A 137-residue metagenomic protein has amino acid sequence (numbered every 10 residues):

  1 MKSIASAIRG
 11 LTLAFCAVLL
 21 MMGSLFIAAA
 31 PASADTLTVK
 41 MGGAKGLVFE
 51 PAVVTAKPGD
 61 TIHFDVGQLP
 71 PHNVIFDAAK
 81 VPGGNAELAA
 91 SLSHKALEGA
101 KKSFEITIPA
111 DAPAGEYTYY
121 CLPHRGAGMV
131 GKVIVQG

Functional and structural regions predicted by a protein language model:
K2, A29-G137: Extracytoplasmic copper-binding redox domains, predominantly the cupredoxin/blue-copper superfamily
K2-L19: Bacterial N-terminal signal peptides that target proteins for export
V18-P31: C-terminal segment of classical bacterial N-terminal signal peptides
